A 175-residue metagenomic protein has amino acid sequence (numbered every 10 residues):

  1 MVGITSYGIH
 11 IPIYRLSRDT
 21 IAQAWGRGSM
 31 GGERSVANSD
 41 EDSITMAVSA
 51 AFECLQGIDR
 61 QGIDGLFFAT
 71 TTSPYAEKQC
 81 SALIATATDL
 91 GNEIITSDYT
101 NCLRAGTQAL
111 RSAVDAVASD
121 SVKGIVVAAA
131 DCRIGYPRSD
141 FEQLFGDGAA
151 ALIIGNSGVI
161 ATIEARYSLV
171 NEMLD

Functional and structural regions predicted by a protein language model:
M1-D40, S139-D175: Condensing-enzyme catalytic core mediating Claisen C-C bond formation in acyl metabolism
I4-S6, C54, L66, I84 (+2 more regions): Buried hydrophobic positions in well-ordered alpha/beta secondary-structure cores of metabolic enzymes
G28, R34-T45, T72-G124, A130: Conserved catalytic cysteine-centered active-site region of acyl-thioester-dependent Claisen-condensing enzymes
A50-D64: Phosphate/pyrophosphate-binding loops at sites that engage ATP/ADP/AMP, CoA/4′-phosphopantetheine, polyphosphate
D59-G62, S121, V159: Short loop/turn motifs at secondary-structure junctions
G65-A69, V126: Short, conserved beta-strand segments within well-ordered enzyme catalytic domains that often line or immediately flank
Y75-E77, A105, R133-P137, V170-L174: Short, well-ordered, mixed-charge alpha-helical segments that flank or form enzyme active sites
A116, D120-L152: Flexible, glycine-rich active-site loops centered on histidine and acidic residues that chelate a metal or position
